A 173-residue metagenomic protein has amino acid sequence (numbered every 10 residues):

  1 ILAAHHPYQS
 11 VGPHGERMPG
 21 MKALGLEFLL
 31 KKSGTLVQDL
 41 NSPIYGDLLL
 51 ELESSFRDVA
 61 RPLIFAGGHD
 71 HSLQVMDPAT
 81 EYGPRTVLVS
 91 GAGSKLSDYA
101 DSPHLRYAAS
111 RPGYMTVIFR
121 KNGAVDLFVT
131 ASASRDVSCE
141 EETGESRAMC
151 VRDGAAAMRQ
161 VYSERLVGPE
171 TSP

Functional and structural regions predicted by a protein language model:
I1-S134, S138: Long, structured stretches of catalytic cores involved in phosphate-ester chemistry, encompassing
T116-P173: Acidic, histidine-bearing metal-coordination/catalytic regions of metal-dependent phosphoesterases
